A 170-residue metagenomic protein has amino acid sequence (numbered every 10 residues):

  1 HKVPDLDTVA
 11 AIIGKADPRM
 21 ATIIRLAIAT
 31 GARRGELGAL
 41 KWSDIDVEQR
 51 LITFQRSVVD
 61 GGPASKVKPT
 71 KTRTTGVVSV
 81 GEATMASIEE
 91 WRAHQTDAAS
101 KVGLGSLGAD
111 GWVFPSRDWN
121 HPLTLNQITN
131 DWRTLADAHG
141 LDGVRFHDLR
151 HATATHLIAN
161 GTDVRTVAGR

Functional and structural regions predicted by a protein language model:
H1-L40, E48, V59-D60, T72-T75 (+6 more regions): Basic, Lys/Arg- and aromatic-enriched nucleic-acid-binding interface segment
A11-A21, T30, V78, A93-G169: Short, basic (Lys/Arg/His-rich) helix/loop patches that form interaction surfaces in the mid-to-C-terminal regions
R33, S43, D142: Short acidic/polar active-site loop segments enriched in Thr and Asp
A39-I45, A168-R170: A short, basic/aromatic helix-end/turn motif that makes direct DNA contacts
T53, V77-S79: Generic structural detector for well-ordered beta-strands
Q55-S57, A83, R117: Generic beta-structure capping elements
A64-K68: Short, P/G- and charge-enriched loop/turn segments at secondary-structure junctions
